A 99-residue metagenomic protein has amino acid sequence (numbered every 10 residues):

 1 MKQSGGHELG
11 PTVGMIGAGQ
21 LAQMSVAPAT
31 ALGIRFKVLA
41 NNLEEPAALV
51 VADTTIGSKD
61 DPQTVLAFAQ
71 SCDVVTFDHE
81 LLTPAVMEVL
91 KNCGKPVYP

Functional and structural regions predicted by a protein language model:
M1-P99: ATP-binding N-terminal substructure of ATP-dependent carboxylate-amine bond-forming enzymes
